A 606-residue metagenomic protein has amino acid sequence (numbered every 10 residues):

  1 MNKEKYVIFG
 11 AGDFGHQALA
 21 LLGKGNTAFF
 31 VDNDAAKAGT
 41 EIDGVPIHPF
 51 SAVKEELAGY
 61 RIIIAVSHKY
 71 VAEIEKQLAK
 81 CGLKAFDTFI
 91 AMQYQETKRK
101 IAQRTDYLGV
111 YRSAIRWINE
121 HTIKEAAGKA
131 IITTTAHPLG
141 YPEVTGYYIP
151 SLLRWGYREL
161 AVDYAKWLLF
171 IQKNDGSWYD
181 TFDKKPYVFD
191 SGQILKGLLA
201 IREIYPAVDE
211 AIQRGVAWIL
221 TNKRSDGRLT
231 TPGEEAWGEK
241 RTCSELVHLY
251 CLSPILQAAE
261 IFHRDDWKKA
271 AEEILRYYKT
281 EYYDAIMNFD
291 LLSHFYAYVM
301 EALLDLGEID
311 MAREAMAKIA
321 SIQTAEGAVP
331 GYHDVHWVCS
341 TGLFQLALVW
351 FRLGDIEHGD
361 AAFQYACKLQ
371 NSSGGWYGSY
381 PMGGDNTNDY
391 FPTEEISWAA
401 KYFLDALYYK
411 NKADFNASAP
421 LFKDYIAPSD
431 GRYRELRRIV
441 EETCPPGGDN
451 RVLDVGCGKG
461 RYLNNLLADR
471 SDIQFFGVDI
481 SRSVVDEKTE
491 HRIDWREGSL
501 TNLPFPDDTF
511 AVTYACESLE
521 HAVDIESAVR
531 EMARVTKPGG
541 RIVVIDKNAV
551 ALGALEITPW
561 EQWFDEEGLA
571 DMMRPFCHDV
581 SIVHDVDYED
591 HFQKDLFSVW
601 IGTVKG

Functional and structural regions predicted by a protein language model:
G23, A35-K100: Phosphate-bearing ligand-interacting subdomains that bind or position ATP/ADP/UDP/GDP/NAD(P) or nucleotide-linked
R99-D414: Glycan-recognition and catalytic cores of secretory/periplasmic carbohydrate-active enzymes
N411-P445, N465: Conserved class I S-adenosyl-L-methionine
L453, K459-T501: Class I SAM-dependent methyltransferase SAM/SAH-binding core
Y514: A conserved beta-strand element that flanks and buttresses the S-adenosyl-L-methionine
E526-P538: A short glycine-rich, Lys/Arg-flanked "PGG" loop and its adjoining helix->strand segment in the class I
V544-D546: Acidic carboxylate diad motif detector
G553-G568, H591: Acceptor-substrate binding/catalytic loop of class I
